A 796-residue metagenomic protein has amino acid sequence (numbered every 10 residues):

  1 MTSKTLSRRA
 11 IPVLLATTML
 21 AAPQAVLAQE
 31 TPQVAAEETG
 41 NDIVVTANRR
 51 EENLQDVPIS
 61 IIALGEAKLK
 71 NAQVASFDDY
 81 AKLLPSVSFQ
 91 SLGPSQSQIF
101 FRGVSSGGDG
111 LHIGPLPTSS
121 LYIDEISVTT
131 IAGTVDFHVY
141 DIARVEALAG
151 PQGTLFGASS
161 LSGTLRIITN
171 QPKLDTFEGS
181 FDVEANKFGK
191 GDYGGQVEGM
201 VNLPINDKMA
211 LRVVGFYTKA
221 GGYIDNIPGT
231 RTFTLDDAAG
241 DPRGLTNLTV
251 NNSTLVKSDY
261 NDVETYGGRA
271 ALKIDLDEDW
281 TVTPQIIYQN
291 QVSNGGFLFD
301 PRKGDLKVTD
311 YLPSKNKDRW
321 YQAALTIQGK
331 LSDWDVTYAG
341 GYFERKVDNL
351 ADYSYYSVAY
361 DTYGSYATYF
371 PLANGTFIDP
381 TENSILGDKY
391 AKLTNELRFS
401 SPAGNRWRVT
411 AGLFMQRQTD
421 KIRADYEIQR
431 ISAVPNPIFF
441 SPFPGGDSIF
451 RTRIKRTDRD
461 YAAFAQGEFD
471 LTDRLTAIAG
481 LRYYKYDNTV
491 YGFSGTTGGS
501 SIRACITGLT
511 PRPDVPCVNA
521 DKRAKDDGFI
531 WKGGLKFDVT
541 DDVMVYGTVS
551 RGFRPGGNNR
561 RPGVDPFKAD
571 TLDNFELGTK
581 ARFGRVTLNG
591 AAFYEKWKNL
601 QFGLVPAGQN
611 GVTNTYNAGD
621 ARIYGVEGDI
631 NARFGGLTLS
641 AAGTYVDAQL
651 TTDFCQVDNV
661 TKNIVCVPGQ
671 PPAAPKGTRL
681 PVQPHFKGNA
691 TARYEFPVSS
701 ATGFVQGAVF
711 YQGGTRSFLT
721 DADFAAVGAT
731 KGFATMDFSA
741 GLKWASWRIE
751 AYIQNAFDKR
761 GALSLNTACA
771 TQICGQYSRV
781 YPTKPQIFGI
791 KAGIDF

Functional and structural regions predicted by a protein language model:
M1-A72, D78-L83, N202, E278 (+3 more regions): N-terminal Sec signal peptide and the immediately downstream disordered periplasmic leader that contains the TonB box
R50-N53, L83-S86, S95, V104-G107 (+12 more regions): Outer-membrane beta-barrel pore proteins
G189-S293, Y321, Y390-N395, F399-Q416 (+5 more regions): Transmembrane beta-barrel wall of Gram-negative outer-membrane proteins
E198, T326-S354, D538-G552, K568-R633 (+2 more regions): Membrane-embedded beta-barrel scaffold of Gram-negative outer-membrane proteins
I224-D259, N294-Y311, D352-I385, D425-R453 (+6 more regions): Solvent-exposed loop segments that connect transmembrane elements
K273-E278, I287, F399-P402, F414-Q416 (+2 more regions): Structural signature of Gram-negative outer-membrane beta-barrels, strongest in the C-terminal barrel of TonB-dependent
D473-A477, Y594-K596, Y616-L719, K791-D795: Gram-negative outer-membrane beta-barrel transporters
K598, G635, V709-T720, G741-F796: C-terminal beta-signal and adjacent terminal beta-strands/loops of Gram-negative outer-membrane beta-barrel proteins
